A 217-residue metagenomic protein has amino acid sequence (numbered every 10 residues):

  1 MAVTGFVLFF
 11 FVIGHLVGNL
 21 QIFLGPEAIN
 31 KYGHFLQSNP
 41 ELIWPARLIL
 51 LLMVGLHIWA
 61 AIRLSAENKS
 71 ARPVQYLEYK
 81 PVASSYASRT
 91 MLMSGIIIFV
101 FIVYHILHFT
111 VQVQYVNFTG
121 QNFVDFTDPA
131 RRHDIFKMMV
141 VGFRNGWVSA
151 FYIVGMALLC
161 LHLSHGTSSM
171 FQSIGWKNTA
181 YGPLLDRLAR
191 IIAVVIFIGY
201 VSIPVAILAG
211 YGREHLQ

Functional and structural regions predicted by a protein language model:
M1-Q217: Membrane-embedded alpha-helical bundles that constitute the cytochrome b-like, heme-associated redox core of multi-pass
